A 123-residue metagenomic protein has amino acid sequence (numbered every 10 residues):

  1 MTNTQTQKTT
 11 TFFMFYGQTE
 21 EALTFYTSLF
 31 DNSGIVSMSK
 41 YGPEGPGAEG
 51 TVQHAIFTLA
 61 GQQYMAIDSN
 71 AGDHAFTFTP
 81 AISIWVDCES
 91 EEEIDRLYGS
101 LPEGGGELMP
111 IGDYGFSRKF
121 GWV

Functional and structural regions predicted by a protein language model:
M1-T9, V36, T58, M65-S69 (+2 more regions): Vicinal oxygen chelate
N3-Q5, G47-Q53, F76-F78: A generic structural micro-feature
F13-G61: Core segments of cupin and vicinal oxygen chelate
Y16, G42, Q53, T77 (+2 more regions): Generic, ordered loop/turn and secondary-structure boundary motif
